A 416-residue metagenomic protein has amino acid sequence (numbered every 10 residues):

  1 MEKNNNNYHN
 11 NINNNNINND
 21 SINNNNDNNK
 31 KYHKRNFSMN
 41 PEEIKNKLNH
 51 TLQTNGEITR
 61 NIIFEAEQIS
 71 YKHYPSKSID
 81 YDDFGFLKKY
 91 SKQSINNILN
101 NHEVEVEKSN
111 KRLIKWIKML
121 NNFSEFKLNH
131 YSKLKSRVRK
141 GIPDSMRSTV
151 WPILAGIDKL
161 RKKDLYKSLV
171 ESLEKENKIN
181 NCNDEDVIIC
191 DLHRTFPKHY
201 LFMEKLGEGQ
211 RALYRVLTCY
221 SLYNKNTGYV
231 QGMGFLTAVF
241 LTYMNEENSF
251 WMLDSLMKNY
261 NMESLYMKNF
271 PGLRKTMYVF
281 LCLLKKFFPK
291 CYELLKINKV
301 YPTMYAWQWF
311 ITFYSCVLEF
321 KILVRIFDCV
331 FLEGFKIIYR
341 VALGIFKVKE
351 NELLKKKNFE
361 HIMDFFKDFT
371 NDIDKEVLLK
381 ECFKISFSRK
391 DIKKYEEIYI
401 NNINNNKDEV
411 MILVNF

Functional and structural regions predicted by a protein language model:
E2-K3, K30-H130: Eukaryotic extended interaction platforms
K3-K30, N401-N405: Asparagine/serine/threonine-enriched low-complexity, disordered tracts, especially those forming N-linked glycosylation
E43, K47, K111, K115-K118 (+20 more regions): Acidic, Ser/Thr-rich intrinsically disordered and amphipathic helical segments
V104-R112, F126, F250, L256-Y305 (+1 more regions): Extended, Lys/Glu/Leu-rich amphipathic alpha-helical scaffolds
E125-Y278: Alpha-helical repeat/alpha-solenoid scaffolds of the HEAT/ARM/MIF4G superfamily and closely related elongated all-alpha
H199-L206, L217-N224, M277, F288-V300 (+2 more regions): Active-site-adjacent structural elements in folded domains
T237-F240, F313-Y314, I345-E350: Hydrophobic residues within the alpha-helices of tandem HEAT/HEAT-like
